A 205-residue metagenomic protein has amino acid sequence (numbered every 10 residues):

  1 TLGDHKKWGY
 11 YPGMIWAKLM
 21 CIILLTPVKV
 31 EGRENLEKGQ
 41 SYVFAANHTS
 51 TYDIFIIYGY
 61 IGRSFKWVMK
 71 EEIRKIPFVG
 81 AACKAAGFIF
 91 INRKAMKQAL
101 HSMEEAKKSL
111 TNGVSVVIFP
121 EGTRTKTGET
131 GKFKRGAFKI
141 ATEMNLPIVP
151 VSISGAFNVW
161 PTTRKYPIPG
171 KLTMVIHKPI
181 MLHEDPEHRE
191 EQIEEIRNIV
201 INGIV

Functional and structural regions predicted by a protein language model:
T1, K7, Y11, E34-E37 (+1 more regions): Membrane-interfacial terminal anchoring regions of lipid-handling membrane enzymes
T1-M14, I22-L24, E37-M96: Catalytic core of membrane glycerolipid acyltransferases/transacylases, capturing the structured, soluble-facing
K18, F55, F138-K139: Active-site phosphate/pyrophosphate- and oxyanion-stabilizing loops and adjacent acidic/basic residues in soluble
M20-C21, C83, S109, A141: A generic structural signal for well-ordered alpha-helical segments
K29-E31, I89: General small-molecule cofactor/ligand-binding pocket signal
V30, F44, W67-V68, M174-I176: Generic preference for hydrophobic
E34, M96, S154: Residue-level "edge-of-site" marker
L100-V205: Non-catalytic C-terminal accessory region of glycerolipid acyltransferases and related lyso-lipid remodeling enzymes
